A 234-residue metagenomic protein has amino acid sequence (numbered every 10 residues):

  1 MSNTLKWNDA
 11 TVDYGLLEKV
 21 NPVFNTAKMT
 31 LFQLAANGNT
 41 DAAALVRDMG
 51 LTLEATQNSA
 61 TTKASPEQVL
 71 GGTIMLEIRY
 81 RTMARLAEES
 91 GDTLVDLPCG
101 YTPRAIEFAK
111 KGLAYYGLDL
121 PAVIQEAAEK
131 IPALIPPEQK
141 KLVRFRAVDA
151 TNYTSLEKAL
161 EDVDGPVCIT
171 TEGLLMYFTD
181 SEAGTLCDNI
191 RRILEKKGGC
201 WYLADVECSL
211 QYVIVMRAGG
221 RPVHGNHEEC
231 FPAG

Functional and structural regions predicted by a protein language model:
M1-V95, C99-R146, T154, V163: Rossmann-like AdoMet
F108-K110, L160-D162, D188-E195: Short, surface-exposed basic-aromatic patches at helix termini and helix-loop junctions that form
F145, S155-L156, Y177-L194: A short, conserved alpha-helix within the catalytic core of class I
A150: Hydrophobic anchor residue in the Rossmann-like NAD(P) cofactor-binding loop of oxidoreductases, predominantly
L156-K158, V213-V215: Short, well-ordered secondary-structure micro-motifs
L160-M176: Short SAM/SAH-binding signature in class I
C168, C187, R192-L210: Conserved beta-strand signature within the Rossmann-like core of class I S-adenosyl-L-methionine
N226-G234: Short alpha-helix
